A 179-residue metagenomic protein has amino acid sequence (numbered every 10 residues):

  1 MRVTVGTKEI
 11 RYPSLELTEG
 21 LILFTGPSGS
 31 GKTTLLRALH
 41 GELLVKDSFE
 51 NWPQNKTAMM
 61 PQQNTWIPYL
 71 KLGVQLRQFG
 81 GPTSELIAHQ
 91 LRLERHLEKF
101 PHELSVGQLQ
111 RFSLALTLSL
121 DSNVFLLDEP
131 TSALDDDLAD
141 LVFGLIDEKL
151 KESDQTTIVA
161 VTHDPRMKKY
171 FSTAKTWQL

Functional and structural regions predicted by a protein language model:
H40: Helix-to-loop junction immediately C-terminal to a conserved catalytic motif
Q63, Y69-T83: Q-loop/switch helix immediately C-terminal to the Walker
P82-H96: Conserved ABC ATPase "signature" region
F100, E129-P130, L134: Walker B catalytic motif
F100-L104, Q108: Conserved ABC ATPase signature
L114: Hydrophobic anchor residue at the start of the ABC signature
D136-L138: Helix N-cap at the start of a conserved alpha-helix in ABC-type nucleotide-binding domains
